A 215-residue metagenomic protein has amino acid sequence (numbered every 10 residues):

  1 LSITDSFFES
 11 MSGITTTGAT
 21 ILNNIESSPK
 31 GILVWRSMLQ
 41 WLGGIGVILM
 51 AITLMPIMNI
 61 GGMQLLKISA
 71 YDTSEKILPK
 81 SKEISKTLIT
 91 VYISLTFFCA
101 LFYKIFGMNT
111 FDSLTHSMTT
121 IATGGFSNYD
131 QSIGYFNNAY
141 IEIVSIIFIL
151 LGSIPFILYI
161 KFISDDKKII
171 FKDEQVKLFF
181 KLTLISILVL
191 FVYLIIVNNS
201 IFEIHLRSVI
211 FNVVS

Functional and structural regions predicted by a protein language model:
L1-S215: Membrane-proximal intracellular helices of multi-pass ion channels
